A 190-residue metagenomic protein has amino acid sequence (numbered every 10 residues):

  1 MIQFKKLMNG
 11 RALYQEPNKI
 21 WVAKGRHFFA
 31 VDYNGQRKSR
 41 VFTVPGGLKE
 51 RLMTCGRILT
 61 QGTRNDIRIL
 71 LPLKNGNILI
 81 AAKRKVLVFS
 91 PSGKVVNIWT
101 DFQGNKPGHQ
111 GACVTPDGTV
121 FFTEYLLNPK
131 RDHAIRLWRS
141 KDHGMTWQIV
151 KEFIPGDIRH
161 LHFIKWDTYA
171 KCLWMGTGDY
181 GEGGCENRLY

Functional and structural regions predicted by a protein language model:
K5-P17, E50-G56, T60-L73, G104-T115 (+1 more regions): Repeated scaffold domains used in trafficking and secretory/extracellular systems, primarily beta-propellers
P17-K19, N75-N77, D117-G118, Y169-K171: Short coil/turn segments that connect the beta-strands within blades of beta-propeller domains
K24-G25, A81-K83, F122-L126, M175-D179: Recurrent small/Gly-Pro-centered beta-turn motifs in extracellular repeat architectures
R26, R84, H133-R136, M145 (+1 more regions): Repetitive beta-architecture junctions, highlighting loop-to-beta-strand starts across blade-like repeats
V31-D32, T115, S140-K141, R188-Y190: Conserved Ser/Thr-centered positions that define the repeating blades of beta-propeller domains
Y33-G35, S90-K94, K141-M145: Short loop/turn segments that connect beta-strands within beta-propeller blades
M53, F89, G93-T115, F122-L127 (+1 more regions): Asp-box/WD-like beta-propeller blade repeats and closely related beta-sheet repeat scaffolds
I80-A81, N128-A134, D157, G178-C185: Short, solvent-exposed loop/turn segments at conserved positions within beta-propeller repeat blades
